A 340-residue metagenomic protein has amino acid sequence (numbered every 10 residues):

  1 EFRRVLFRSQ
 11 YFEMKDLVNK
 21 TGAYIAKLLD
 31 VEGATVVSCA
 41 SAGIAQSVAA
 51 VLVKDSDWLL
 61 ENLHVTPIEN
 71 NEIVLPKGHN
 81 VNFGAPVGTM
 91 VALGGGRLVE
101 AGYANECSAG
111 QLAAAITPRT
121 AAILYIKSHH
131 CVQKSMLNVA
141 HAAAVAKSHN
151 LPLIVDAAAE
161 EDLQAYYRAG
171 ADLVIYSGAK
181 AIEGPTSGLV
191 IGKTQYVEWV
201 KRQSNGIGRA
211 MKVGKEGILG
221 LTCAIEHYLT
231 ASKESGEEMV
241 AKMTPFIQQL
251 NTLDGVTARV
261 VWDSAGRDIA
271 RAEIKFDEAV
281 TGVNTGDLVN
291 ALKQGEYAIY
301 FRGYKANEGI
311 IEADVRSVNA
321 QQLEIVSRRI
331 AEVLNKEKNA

Functional and structural regions predicted by a protein language model:
E1, N19-L229, K233, I247-N251 (+2 more regions): Conserved PLP-enzyme active-site core in the AAT-like
F2-L6: Short, small-residue-biased leader/transition segments that mark boundaries at the very start of proteins
F7-R8, A291: A hydrophobic, small-residue-rich beta->alpha segment in the mid-to-C-terminal subdomain of diverse proteins
Q10-L17: N-terminal glycine-/serine-/threonine-rich phosphate-binding loop
L229-W262: Conserved PLP-dependent catalytic core of the aminotransferase class-I/II
N251-A331: Conserved C-terminal alpha-helix-loop-beta "cap" of PLP-dependent enzymes that closes/shapes the active-site mouth
E332-A340: Generic C-terminal helix-cap and adjacent flexible tail
